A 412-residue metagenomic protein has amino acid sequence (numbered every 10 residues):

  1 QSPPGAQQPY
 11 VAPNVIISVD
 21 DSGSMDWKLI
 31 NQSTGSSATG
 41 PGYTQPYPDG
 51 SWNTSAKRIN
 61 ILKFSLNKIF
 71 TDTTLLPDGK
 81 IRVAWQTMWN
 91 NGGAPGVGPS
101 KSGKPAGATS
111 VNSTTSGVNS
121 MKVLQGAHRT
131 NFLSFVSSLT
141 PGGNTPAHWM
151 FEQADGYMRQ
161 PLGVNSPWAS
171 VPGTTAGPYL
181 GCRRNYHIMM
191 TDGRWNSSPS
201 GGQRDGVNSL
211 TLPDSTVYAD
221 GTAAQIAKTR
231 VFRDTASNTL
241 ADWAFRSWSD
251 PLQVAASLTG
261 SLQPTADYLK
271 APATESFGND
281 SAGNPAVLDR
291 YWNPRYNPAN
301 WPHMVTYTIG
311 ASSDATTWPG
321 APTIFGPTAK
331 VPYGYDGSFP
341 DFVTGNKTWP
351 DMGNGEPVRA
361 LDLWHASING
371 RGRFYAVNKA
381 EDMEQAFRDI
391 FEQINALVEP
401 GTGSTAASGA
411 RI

Functional and structural regions predicted by a protein language model:
Q1-I412: P/S/T/G-enriched low-complexity
